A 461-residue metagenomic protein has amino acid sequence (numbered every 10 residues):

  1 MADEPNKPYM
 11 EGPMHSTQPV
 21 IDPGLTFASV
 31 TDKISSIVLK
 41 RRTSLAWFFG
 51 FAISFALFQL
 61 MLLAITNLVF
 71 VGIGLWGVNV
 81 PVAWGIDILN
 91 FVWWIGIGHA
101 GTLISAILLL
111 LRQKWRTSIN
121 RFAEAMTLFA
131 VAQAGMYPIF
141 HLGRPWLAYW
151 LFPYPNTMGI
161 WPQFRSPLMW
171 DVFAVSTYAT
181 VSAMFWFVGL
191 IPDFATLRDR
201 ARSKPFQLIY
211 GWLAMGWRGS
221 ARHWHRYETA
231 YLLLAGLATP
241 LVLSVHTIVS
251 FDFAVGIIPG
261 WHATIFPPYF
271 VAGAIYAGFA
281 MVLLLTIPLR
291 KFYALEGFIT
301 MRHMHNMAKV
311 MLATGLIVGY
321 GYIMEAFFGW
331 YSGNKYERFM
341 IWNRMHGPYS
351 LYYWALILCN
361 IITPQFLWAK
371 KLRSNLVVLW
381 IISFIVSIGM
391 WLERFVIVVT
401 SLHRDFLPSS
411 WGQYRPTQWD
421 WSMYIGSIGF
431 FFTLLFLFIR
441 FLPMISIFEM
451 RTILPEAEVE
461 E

Functional and structural regions predicted by a protein language model:
A2-A64: Hydrophobic alpha-helical membrane-insertion signals
A2-G24, I65-G77, P81-D87, F91-A221 (+2 more regions): Transmembrane-helix bundle segments that line or gate the permeation/cavity pathway in multi-pass membrane proteins
A2-V30, N360-P364, K370, S374-E461: TerminUS-proximal long segments
S36-N67, N156-L356, T452: Long, contiguous internal "core" modules enriched in hydrophobic/ aromatic residues
L60-T66, G135-W146, G321-F328, M390-T400: C-terminal TM-helix exit segments that contain a strictly Trp-centered aromatic cap at the helix terminus
A100-R112, Y178-A195, M281-K291, I361-V377 (+1 more regions): Transmembrane alpha-helical segments in integral membrane proteins
F122-F129, E296-G319, V378-G389, I453-E461: Interfacial and helix-entry/exit segments of alpha-helical transmembrane bundles in multi-pass inner-membrane proteins
L147-W161, Y336-M340, T400-Q413: Membrane-interfacial helical/loop segments at transmembrane boundaries in membrane proteins
